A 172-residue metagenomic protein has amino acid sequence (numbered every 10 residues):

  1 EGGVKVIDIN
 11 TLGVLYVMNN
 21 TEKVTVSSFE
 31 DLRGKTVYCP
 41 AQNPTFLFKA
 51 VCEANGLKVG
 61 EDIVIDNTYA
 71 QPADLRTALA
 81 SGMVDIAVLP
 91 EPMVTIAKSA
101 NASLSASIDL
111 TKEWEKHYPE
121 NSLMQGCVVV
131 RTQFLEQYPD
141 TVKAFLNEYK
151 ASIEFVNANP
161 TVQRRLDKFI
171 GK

Functional and structural regions predicted by a protein language model:
E1-T68, D85-E91, S107: Short, glycine-/small- and polar/acidic-enriched structural segments that line small-molecule recognition paths
T68-D167: Pocket-lining segment of extracytoplasmic ligand-binding domains
K168-K172: Acidic/histidine-enriched active-site and ligand-binding environments that engage anionic O-linkages
